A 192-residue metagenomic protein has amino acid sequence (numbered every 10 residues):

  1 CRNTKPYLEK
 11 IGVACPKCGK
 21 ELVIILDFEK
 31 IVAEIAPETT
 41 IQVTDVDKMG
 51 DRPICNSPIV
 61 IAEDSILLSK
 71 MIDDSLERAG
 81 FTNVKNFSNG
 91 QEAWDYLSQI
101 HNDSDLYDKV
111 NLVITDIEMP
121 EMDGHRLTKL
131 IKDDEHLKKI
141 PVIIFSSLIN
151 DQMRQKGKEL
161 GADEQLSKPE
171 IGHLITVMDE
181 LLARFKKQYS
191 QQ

Functional and structural regions predicted by a protein language model:
C1-C18: Flexible, small-/acidic-enriched active-site or ligand-binding loops
F28-P58, D103-D105, K109, G172-Q192: Non-catalytic signal-transmission and effector/linker regions of two-component phosphorelay proteins
N56-L76, V113: Conserved acidic segment of CheY-like receiver
N86-L112: Acidic, metal-coordinating helix/loop segments flanking the phosphotransfer/catalytic sites of two-component signaling
D116, S146: Active-site residues of response regulator receiver
M119: Receiver (REC) domain active-site loop signature in two-component systems and cognate sites in sensor histidine kinases
